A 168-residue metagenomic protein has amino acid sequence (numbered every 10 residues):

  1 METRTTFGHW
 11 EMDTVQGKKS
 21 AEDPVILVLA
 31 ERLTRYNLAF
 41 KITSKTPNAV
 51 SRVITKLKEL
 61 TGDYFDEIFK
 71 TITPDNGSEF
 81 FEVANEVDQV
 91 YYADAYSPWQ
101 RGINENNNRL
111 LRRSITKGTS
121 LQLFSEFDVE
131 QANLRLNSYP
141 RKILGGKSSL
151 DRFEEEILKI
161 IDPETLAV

Functional and structural regions predicted by a protein language model:
M1-I26: Mobile-element integrase/transposase regions, centering on the N-terminal DNA-binding/Zn-coordinating module
D13, D66-E82: Acidic/histidine-rich, metal-coordinating catalytic segments
K18, E22, A39-Y64: Active-site beta-loop-alpha junctions of metal-dependent nucleic acid enzymes, especially the RNase H-like/DDE
P24, E31-R32: Extended hydrophobic
R35-F40, Y92, K117-T119: Short small-residue beta-strand/loop micro-motif enriched in glycine and branched aliphatics
P74-G77, F81, Y92-I115, Q122-L134: RNase H-like two-metal-ion nuclease catalytic core shared by retroviral integrases and related mobile-element nucleases
V87-V90: Glycine-enriched alpha-helix->loop->beta-strand junction motifs that scaffold or abut catalytic
K117-V168: C-terminal domain-tail junction helix/linker
